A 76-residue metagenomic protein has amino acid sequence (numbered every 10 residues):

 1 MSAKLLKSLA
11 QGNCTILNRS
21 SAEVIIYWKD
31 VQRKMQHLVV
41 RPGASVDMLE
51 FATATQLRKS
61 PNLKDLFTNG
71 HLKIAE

Functional and structural regions predicted by a protein language model:
L6-E23, W28: Asparagine-centered strand-capping/turn motif at beta-strand->loop junctions
I16, I26, V40, L72-I74: Hydrophobic beta-strand residues in large extracellular and virion-surface proteins
V31-R33: Change "in extracellular beta-sheet-rich domains … of secreted and cell-surface proteins" to "in beta-sheet-rich domains
M35-S45, F51: Tight coil/turn sites that cap or link beta-strands
L49-Q56, A75-E76: Low-complexity, flexible helical/coil segments
T53-D65: Short amphipathic alpha-helical interaction segments
N62-E76: A short, conserved structural fragment
